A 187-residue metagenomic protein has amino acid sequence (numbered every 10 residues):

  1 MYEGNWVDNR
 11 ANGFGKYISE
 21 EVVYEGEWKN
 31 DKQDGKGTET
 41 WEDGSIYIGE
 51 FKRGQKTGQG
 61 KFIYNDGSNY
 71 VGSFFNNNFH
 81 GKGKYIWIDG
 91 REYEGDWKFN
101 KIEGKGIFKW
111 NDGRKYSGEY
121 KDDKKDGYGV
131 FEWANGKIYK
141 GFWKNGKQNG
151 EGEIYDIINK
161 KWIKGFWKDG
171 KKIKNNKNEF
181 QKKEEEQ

Functional and structural regions predicted by a protein language model:
M1-N12, V23-G35, I46-T57, N69-H80 (+4 more regions): Conserved anchor residues at repeat-unit boundaries in beta-strand-based tandem repeats, strongest for the MORN repeat
G15, K52, I63, F75-N76 (+4 more regions): Compositionally biased, low-structure terminal segments
E20, D43, D66, D89 (+3 more regions): Acidic/polar residues in short coil/turn loops that connect beta-strands within repeat-based beta-sheet scaffolds
V22, T40, I63, I86 (+2 more regions): Exposed, low-complexity/repetitive linear segments and helix-based recognition motifs, biased toward charged/polar
W133, D156, W167, K171: Residues that form ligand- and interface-recognition hot spots within folded domains
G165-Q187: Ankyrin-repeat-protein effector appendages
